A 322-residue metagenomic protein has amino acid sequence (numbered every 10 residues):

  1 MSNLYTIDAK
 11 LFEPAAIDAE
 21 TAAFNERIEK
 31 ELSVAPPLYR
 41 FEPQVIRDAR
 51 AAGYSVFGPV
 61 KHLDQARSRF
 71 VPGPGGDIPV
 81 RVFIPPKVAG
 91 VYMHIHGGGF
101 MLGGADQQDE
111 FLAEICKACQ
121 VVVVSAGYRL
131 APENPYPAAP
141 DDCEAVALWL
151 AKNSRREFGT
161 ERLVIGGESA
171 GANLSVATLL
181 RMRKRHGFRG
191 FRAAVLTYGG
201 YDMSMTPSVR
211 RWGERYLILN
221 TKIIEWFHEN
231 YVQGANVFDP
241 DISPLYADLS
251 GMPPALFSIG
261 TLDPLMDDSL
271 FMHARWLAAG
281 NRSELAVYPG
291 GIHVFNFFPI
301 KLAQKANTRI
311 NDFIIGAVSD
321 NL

Functional and structural regions predicted by a protein language model:
M1-V82, K301, S319-L322: A glycine/proline-hinged amphipathic helix-loop "lid/cap" segment that gates access to hydrophobic ligand pockets
A89-G98: Short beta-strand element of the alpha/beta-hydrolase
D106-A126: Short amphipathic alpha-helix adjacent to the substrate-entry channel of hydrolases
N134-S154, I310: Alpha/beta-hydrolase active-site loop
R156-S169: Alpha/beta-hydrolase fold nucleophile elbow
L180-A235: Hydrolase active-site cap/lid region
F257-I259: Short beta-strand/loop motif that positions the catalytic acidic residue of the alpha/beta-hydrolase fold
P299-L322: Catalytic active-site module of serine/aspartate enzymes centered on a nucleophile-bearing elbow/loop
